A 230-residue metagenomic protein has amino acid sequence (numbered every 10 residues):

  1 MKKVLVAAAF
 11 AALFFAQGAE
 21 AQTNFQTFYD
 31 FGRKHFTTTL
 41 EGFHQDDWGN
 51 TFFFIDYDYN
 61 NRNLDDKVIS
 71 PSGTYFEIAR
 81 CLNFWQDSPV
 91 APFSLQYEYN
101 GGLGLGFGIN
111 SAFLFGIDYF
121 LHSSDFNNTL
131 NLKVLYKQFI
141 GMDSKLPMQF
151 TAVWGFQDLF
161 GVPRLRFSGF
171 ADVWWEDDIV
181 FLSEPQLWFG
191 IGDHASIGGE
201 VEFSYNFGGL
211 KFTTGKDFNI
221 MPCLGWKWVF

Functional and structural regions predicted by a protein language model:
F15-A21: Sec/Tat signal peptide C-region and signal peptidase I cleavage site
T23, W48-F53, W85-F93, S123-L130 (+2 more regions): Repeated loop/turn-to-beta-strand initiation elements of outer-membrane beta-barrel proteins
N24-S88, P92-G102: Transmembrane beta-barrel domains of Gram-negative outer membranes and organellar outer membranes
T27-Y29, F53-Y57, L95-Y99, L132-Y136 (+2 more regions): Transmembrane beta-barrel strands of outer-membrane/channel proteins
D30-F36, N61-G73, G101-A112, K137-M148 (+2 more regions): Solvent-exposed loop/turn segments connecting transmembrane beta-strands in outer-membrane beta-barrel proteins
L40, I78, F115-I117, F150-W154 (+2 more regions): Membrane-embedded beta-strands of outer-membrane beta-barrel proteins, especially the hydrophobic/small aromatic
L135-S196, E200-L210, W228-F230: Outer-membrane beta-barrel transmembrane domain signature
F218-F230: Outer-membrane beta-barrel "beta-signal"
